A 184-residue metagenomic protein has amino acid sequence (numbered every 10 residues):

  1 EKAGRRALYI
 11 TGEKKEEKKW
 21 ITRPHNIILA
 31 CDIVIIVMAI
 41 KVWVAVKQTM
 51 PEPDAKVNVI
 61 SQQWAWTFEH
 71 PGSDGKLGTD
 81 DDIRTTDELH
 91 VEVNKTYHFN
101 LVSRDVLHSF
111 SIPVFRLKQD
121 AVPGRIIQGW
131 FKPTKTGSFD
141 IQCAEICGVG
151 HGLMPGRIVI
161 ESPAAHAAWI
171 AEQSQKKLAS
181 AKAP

Functional and structural regions predicted by a protein language model:
E1-P184: Non-transmembrane, membrane-proximal soluble domains of secreted or membrane proteins
